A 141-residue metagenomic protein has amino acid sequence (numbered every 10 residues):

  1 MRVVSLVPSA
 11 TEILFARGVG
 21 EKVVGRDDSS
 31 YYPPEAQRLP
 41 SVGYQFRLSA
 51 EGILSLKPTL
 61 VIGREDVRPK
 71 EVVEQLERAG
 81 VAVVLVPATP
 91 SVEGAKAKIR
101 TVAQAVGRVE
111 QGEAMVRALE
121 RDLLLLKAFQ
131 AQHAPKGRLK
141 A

Functional and structural regions predicted by a protein language model:
R2, E71-A141: Extracytoplasmic substrate-binding proteins
R2-V72: A short, structured surface patch at a secondary-structure boundary
